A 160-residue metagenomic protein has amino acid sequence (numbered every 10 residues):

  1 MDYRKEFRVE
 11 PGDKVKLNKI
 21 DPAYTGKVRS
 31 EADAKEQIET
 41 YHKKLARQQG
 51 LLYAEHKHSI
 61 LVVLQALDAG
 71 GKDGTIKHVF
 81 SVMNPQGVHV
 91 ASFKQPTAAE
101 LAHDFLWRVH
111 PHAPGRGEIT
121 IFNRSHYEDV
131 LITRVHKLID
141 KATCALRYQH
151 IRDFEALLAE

Functional and structural regions predicted by a protein language model:
M1-E160: Glycine-rich phosphate-binding loop of ATP-dependent small-molecule kinases
